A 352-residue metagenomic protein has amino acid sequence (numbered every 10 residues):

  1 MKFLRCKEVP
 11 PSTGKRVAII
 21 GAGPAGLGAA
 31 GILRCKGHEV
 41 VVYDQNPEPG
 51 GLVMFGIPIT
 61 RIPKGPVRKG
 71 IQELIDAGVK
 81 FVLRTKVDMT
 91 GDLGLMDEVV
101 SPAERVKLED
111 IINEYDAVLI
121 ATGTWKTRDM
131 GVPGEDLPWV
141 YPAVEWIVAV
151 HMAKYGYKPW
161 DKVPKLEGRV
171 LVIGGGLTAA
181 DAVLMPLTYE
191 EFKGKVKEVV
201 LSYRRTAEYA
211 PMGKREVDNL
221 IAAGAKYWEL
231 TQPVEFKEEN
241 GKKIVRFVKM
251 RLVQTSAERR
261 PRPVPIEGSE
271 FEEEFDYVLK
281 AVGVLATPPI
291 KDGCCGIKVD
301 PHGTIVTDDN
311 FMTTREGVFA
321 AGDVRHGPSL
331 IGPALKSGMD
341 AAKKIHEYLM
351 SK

Functional and structural regions predicted by a protein language model:
M1-P11, Q72-E73, A77, T127-E190 (+1 more regions): Glycine-rich dinucleotide-binding loop and its adjacent helix/turn
P11, K15-I20, A25, I71-V132 (+4 more regions): Feature captures the FAD/FMN-dependent oxidoreductase FAD-binding
T13-G91, R128, P133, D181-L230 (+2 more regions): Beta1-alpha1 glycine-rich phosphate/pyrophosphate-binding loop at the start of Rossmann-like nucleotide-binding domains
G21-P24, G174-G176, D323: Glycine-rich Rossmann-fold phosphate-binding loop(s) that bind the pyrophosphate of adenine dinucleotide cofactors
G91-A103, E190-G194, S256-I266: Intrinsically disordered, low-complexity Ser/Thr- and acidic-rich flexible linkers and loops, especially at boundaries
I120-A121, P142, V172, K280: Redox-cofactor binding/interface segments in oxidoreductases and associated redox assembly factors
D136-L166, R259-P328: FAD-site-proximal beta/loop scaffold in flavoenzymes
V324-S351: A conserved FAD-binding loop/helix module that cradles the flavin
